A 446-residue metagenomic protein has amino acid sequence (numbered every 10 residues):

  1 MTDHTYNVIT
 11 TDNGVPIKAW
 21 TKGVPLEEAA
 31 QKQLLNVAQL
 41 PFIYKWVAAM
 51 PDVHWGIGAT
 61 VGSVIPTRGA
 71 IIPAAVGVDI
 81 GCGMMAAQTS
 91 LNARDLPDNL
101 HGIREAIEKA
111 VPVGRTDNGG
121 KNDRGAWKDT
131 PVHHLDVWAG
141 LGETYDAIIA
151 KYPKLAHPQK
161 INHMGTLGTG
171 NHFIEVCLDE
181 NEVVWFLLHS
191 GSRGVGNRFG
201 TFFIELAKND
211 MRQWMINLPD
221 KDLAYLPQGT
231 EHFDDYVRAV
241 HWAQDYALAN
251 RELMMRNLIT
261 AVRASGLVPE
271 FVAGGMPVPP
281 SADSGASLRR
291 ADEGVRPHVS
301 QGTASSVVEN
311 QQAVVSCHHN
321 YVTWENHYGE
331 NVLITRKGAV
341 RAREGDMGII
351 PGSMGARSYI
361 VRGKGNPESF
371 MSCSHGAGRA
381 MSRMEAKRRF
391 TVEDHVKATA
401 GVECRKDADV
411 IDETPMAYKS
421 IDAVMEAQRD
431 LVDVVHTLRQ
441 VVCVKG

Functional and structural regions predicted by a protein language model:
T2-Q33, F42-V47, I57-V61, I71-P73 (+4 more regions): Domain-length cofactor-binding catalytic modules of enzymes
V53-M84: Active-site cofactor/substrate anionic-group-binding motifs, chiefly glycine- and Lys/Arg-rich phosphate-binding loops
V64-P66, A87-Q88, V361-R362: Short beta-strand-to-turn element immediately C-terminal to the catalytic PLP-Schiff-base lysine in fold type I
I65, K121-G125, T201, E205: Short, well-ordered alpha-helices that flank and scaffold nucleotide-derived cofactor binding pockets
G83-G120, G125: Compact, glycine/acidic-enriched structural inserts
P277-P279, A286-R289, V295-R296, A304-V307: Short, low-complexity intrinsically disordered segments enriched in A/P/G/S/L with frequent Arg, especially at protein
